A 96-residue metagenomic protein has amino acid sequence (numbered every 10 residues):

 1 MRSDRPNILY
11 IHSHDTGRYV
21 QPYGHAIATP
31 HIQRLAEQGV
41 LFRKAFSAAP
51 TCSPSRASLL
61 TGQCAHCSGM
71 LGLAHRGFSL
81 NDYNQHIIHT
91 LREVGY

Functional and structural regions predicted by a protein language model:
M1-Y96: Formylglycine-dependent sulfatase
